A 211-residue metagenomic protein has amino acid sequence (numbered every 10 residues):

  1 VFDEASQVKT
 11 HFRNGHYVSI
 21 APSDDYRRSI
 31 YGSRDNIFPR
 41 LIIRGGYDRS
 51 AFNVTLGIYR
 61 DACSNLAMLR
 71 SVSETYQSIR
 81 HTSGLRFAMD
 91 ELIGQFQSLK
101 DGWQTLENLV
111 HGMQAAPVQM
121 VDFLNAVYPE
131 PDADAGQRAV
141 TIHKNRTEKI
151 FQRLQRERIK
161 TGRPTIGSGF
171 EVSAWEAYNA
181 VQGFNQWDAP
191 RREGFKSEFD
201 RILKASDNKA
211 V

Functional and structural regions predicted by a protein language model:
V1-D3: Feature for intrinsically disordered/low-complexity regulatory segments and propeptides
S6-G15, A21-V211: Intrinsically disordered, low-complexity regions enriched in serine/threonine
